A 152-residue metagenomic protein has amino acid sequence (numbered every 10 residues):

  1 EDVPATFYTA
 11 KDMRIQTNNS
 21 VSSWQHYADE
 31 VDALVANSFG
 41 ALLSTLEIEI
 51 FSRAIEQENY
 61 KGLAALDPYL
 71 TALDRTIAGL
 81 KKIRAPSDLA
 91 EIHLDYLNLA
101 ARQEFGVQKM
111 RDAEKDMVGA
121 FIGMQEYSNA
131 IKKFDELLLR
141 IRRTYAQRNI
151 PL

Functional and structural regions predicted by a protein language model:
E1-N59, I92-L152: C-terminal amphipathic alpha-helix
E49, A64-A65: A generic short-segment signal for beta-strand/edge and adjacent turn/coil regions
L70-L80, V107-R111: Extended amphipathic alpha-helical scaffold segments
T76-L94: Short, solvent-exposed, charged loop/turn and helix-capping segments that join or cap alpha-helices on peripheral
